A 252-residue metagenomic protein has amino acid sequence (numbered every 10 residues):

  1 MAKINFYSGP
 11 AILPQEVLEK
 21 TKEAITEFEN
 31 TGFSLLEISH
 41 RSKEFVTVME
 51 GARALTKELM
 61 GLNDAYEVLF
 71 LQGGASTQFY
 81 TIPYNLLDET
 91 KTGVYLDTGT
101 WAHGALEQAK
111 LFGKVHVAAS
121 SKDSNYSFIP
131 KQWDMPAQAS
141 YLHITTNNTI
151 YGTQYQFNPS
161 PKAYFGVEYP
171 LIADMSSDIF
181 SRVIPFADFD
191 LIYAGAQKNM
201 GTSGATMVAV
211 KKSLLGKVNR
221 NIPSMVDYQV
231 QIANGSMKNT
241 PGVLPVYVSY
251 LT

Functional and structural regions predicted by a protein language model:
A2-R53: A glycine-/small-polar-enriched, mobile loop at the entrance of the PLP active site in fold-type I
P14, A196-T252: Active-site C-terminal subdomain of aminotransferase-like
T31-Q78, N85, T100, E107-Q108: Conserved N-terminal alpha-helix of the aminotransferase class I/II PLP-enzyme fold
L87-H103: Conserved PLP-anchoring active-site segment centered on the Schiff-base-forming lysine
V94, S140-T145, I172, Y193 (+1 more regions): Structural motif
A109, S121-I179: Active-site phosphate-binding strand-loop segment of PLP-dependent enzymes
I172, F186-Q197: Conserved active-site segment immediately N-terminal to the catalytic lysine that forms the internal aldimine
